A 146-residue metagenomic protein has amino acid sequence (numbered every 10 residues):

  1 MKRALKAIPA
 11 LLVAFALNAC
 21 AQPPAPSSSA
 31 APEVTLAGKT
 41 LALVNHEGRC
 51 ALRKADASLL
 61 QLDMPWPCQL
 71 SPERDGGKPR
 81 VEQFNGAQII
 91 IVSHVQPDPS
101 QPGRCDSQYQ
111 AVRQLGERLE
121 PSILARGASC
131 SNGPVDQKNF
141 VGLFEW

Functional and structural regions predicted by a protein language model:
M1-P9: Bacterial N-terminal signal peptides that target proteins for export
I8-N18: Bacterial N-terminal signal peptides
C20-W146: Exposed acidic/polar residues on beta-strands and adjacent loops within beta-sheet cores, strongest in beta-propeller
